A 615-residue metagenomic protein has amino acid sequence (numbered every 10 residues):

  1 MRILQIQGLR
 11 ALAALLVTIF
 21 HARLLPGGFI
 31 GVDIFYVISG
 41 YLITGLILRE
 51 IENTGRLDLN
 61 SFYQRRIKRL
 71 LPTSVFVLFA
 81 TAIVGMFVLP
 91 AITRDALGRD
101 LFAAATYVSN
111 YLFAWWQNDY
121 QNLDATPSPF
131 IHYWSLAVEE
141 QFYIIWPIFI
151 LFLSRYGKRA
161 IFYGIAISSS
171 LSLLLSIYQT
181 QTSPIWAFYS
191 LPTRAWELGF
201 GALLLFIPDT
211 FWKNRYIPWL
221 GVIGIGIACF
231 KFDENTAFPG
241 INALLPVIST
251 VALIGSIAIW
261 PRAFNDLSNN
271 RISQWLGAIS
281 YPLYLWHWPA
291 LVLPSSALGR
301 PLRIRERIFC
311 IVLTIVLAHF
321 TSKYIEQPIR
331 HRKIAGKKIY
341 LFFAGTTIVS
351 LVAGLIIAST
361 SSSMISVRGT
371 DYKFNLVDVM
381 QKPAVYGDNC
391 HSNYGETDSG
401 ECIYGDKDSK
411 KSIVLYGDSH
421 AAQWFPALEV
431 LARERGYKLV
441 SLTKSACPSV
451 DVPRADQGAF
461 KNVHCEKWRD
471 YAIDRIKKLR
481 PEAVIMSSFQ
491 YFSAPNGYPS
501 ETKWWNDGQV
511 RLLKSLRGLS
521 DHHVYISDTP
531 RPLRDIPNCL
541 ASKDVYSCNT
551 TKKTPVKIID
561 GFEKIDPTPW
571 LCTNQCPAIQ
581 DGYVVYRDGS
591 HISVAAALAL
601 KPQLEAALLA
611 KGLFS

Functional and structural regions predicted by a protein language model:
M1-A335, I348-L351, V584, F614: Membrane-interface helix/loop caps of multi-pass membrane proteins
E234, A297-I308, I315-H319, K323 (+1 more regions): Extracellular/periplasmic envelope-modification machinery, especially enzymes that add or remove acyl/ester groups on
